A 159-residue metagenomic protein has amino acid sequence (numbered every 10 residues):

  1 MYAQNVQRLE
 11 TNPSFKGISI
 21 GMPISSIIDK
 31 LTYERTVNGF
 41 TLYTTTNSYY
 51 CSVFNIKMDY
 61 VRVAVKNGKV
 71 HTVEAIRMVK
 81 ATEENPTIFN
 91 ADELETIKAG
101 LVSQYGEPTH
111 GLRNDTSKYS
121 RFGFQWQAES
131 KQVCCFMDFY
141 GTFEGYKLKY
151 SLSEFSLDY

Functional and structural regions predicted by a protein language model:
Q4-T45, I76-Y159: Non-cytosolic coordination micro-motifs
T46-D92: Mid-chain, structured segments of secreted extracytoplasmic proteins
